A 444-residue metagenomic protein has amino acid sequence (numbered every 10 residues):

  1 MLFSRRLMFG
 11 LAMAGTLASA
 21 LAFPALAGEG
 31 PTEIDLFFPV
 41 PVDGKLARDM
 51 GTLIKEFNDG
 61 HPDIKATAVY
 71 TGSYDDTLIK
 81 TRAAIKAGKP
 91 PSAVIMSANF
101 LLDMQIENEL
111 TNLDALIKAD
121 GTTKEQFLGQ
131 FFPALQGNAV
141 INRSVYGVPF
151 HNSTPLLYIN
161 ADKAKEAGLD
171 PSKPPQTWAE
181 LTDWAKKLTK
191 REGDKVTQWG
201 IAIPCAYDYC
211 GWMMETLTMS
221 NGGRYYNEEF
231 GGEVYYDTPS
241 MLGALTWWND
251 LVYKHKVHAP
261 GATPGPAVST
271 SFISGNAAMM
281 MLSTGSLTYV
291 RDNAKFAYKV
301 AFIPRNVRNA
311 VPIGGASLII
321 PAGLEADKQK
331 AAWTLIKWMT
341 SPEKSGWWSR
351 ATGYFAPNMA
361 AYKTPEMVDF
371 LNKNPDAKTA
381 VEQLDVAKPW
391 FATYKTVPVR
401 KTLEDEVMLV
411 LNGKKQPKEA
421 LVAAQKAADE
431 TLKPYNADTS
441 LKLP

Functional and structural regions predicted by a protein language model:
E29, T52-F131, E166-G168, K173-Q176 (+5 more regions): Extracytoplasmic "Venus flytrap"/periplasmic binding protein-like
I34-G51, T71-Y74, S153, D208 (+1 more regions): Extracytoplasmic "Venus flytrap"
A98-L156, C210-M213, L217, K299-A301 (+3 more regions): Hinge/lid segment of periplasmic solute-binding proteins
D114-F131, P174, E192-D194, W199-C205 (+5 more regions): Short, solvent-exposed loop/beta-turn-alpha elements that line the ligand-binding surface or hinge of extracytoplasmic
G129-Q130, Y298-A301, R350-D405, L409 (+1 more regions): Long, aromatic- and glycine/proline-rich binding clefts that accommodate carbohydrate-like moieties
N138-F150, P155, A179-E233, A277: Extracytoplasmic/periplasmic solute-binding protein
K165-A167, L242, T246, D250-A259 (+5 more regions): Extracytoplasmic/periplasmic substrate-recognition and gating elements
T182-T189, E229-G261: Glycine-centered hinge/linker elements that transmit conformational signals in sensory and ligand-binding systems
